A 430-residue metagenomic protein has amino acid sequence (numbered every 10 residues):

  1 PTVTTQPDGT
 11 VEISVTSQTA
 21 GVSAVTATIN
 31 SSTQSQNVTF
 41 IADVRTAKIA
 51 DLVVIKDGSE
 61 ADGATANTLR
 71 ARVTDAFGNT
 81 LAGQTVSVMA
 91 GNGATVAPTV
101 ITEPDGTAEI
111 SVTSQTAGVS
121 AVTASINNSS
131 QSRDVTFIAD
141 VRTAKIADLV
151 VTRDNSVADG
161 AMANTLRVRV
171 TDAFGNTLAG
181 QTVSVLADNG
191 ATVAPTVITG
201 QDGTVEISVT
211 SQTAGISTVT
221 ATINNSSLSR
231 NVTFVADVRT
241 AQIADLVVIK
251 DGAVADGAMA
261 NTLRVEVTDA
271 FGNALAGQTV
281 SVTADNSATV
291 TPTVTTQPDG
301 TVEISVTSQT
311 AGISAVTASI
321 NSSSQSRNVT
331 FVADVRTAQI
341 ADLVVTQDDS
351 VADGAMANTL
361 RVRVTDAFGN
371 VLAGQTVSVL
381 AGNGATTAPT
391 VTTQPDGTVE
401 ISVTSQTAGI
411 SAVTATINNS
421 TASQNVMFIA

Functional and structural regions predicted by a protein language model:
P1-A430: The feature marks long extracellular or luminal low-complexity segments
